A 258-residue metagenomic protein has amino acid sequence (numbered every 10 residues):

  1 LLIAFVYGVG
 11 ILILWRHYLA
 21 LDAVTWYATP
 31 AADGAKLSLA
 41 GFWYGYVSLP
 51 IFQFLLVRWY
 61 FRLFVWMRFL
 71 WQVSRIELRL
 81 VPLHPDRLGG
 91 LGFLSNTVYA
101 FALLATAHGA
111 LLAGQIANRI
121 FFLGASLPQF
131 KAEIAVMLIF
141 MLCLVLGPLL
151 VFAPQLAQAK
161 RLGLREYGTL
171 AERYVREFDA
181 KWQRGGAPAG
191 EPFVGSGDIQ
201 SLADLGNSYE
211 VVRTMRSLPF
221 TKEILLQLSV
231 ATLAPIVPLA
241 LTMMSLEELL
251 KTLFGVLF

Functional and structural regions predicted by a protein language model:
L1-L12, Y44-S48, V81-G109, G185-A234: Loop-to-transmembrane boundary segments
L1-L83: Transmembrane-helix bundle segments that line or gate the permeation/cavity pathway in multi-pass membrane proteins
I13-W26, L56-R75, Q115-A132, V145-E166 (+1 more regions): Juxtamembrane/interface segments at transmembrane-helix termini
W26-A35, W66-F93, A153-G195, V256-F258: Juxtamembrane inter-helical linkers in multi-pass membrane proteins
P30-S48, G124-I139, T252-F258: Hydrophobic alpha-helical transmembrane segments
L39-R62, A132-F152, T232-T242: Alpha-helical membrane-embedded segments
L111, Q115, L144, T169-R176 (+2 more regions): Feature representing long, continuous alpha-helical segments
I224-K251: Final/C-terminal transmembrane alpha-helix of multipass membrane proteins
